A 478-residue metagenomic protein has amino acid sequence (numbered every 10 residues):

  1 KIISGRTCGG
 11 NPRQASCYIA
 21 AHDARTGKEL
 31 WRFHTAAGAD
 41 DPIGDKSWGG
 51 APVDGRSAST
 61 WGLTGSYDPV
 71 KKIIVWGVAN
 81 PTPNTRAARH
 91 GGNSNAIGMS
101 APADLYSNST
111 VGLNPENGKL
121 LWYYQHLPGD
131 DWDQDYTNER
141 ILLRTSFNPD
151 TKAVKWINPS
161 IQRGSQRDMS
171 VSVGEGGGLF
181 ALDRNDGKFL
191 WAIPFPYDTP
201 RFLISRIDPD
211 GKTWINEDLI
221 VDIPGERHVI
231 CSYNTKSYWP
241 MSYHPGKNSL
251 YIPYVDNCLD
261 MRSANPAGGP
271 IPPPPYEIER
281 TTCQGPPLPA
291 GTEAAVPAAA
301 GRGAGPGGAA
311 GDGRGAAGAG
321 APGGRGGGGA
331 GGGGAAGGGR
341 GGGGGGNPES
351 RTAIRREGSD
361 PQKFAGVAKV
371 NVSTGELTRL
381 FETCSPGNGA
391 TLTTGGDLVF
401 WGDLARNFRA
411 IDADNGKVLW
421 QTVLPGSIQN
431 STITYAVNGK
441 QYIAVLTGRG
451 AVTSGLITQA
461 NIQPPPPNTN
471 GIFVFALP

Functional and structural regions predicted by a protein language model:
K1-P478: Beta-sheet-rich non-transmembrane sensory/scaffold domains
